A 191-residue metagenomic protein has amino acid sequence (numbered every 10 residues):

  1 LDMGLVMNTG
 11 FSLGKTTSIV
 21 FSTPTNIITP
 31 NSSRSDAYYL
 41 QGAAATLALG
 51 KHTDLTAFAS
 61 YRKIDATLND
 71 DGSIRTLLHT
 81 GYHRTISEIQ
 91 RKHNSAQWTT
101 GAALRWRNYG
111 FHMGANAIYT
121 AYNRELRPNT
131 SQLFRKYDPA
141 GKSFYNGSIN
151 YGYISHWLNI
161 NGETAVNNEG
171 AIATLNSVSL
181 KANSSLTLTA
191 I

Functional and structural regions predicted by a protein language model:
L1-I191: Outer-membrane beta-barrel channel domains
